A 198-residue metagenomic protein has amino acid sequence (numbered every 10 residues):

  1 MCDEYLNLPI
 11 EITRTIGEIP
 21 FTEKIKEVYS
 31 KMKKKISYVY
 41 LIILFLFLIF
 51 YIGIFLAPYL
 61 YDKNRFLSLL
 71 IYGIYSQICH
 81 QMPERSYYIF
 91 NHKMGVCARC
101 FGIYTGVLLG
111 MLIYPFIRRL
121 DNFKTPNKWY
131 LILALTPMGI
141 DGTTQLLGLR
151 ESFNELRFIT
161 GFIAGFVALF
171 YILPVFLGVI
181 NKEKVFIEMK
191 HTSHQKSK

Functional and structural regions predicted by a protein language model:
K34, F116-T125: Membrane-interface helix-boundary motifs at transmembrane edges
Y38-R65: N-terminal signal-anchor transmembrane alpha helix
L44, V96-P115: Hydrophobic alpha-helical transmembrane segments
L46-I54, T125-L147: Small-polar-interrupted transmembrane alpha-helices in polytopic inner-membrane proteins
D62-V96: Extracytosolic (periplasmic/ER-lumenal) interhelical loops and adjacent juxtamembrane/interface segments of multi-pass
M82-A98, G139-A164: Interfacial helix-loop-helix junctions of multi-pass membrane proteins
T105-M111, F162-V179: Hydrophobic cores of alpha-helical transmembrane segments in multi-pass inner/ER membrane proteins, independent
N181-K198: Short, highly charged, low-complexity non-transmembrane loops/tails of multi-pass membrane proteins
